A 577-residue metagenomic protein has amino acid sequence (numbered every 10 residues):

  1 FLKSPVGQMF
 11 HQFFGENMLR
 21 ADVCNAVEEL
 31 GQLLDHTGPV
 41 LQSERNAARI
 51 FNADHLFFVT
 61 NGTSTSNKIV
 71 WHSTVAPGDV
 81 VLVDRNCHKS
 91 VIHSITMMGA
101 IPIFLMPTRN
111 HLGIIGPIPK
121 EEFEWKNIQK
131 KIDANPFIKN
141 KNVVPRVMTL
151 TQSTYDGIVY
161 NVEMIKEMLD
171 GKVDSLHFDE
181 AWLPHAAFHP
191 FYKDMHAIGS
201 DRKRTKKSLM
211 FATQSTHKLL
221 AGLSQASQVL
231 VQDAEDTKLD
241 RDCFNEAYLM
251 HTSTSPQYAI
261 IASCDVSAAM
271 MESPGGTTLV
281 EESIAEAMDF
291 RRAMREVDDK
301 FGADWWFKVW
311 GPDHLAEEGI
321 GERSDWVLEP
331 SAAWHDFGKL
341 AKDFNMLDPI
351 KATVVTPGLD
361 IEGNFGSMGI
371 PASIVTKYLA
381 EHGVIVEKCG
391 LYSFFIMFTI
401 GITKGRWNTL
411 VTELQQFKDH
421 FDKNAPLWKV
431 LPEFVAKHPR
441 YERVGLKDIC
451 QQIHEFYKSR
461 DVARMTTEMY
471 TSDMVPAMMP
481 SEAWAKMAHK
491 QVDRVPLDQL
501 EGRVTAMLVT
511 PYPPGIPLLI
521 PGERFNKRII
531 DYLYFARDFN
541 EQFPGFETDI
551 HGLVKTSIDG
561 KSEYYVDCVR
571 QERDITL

Functional and structural regions predicted by a protein language model:
F1-E29, R49, P274-L577: Non-catalytic terminal extensions of PLP-dependent enzymes
E16-T65, V566: Conserved N-terminal alpha-helix of the aminotransferase class I/II PLP-enzyme fold
L30, F57-V59, M148-T151, F394-T399: Short glycine-rich or small-residue beta-strand-to-loop segments that form or flank ligand, phosphate, metal/Fe-S
R45-R49, H93, E167, K377: Surface-exposed charge patches
D54-L56, G78-V81: Short active-site oxyanion
F57, I103-L105, E387: General small-molecule cofactor/ligand-binding pocket signal
N61-A76, L82-D298: Conserved PLP-enzyme active-site core in the AAT-like
